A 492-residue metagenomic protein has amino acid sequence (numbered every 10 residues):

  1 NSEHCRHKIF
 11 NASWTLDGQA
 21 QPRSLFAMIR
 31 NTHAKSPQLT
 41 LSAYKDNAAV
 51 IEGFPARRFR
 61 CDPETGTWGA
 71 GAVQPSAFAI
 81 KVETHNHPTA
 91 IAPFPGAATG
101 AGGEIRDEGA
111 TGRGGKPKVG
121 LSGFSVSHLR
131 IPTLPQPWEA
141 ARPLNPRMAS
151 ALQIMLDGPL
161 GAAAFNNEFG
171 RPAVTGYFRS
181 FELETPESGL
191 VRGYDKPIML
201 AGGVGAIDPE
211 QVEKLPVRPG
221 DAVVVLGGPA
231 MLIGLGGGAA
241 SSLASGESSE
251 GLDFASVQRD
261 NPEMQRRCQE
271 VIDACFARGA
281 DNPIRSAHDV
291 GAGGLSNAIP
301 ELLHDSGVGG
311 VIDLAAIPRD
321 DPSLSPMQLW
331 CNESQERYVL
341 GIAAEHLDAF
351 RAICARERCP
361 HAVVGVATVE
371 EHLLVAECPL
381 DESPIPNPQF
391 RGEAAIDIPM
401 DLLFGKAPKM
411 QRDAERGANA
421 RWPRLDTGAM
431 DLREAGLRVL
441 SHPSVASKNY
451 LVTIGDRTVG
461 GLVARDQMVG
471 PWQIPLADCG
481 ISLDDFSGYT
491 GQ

Functional and structural regions predicted by a protein language model:
N1-D381, P388-Q492: Glycine/proline-enriched, intrinsically flexible loops and inter-domain linkers
